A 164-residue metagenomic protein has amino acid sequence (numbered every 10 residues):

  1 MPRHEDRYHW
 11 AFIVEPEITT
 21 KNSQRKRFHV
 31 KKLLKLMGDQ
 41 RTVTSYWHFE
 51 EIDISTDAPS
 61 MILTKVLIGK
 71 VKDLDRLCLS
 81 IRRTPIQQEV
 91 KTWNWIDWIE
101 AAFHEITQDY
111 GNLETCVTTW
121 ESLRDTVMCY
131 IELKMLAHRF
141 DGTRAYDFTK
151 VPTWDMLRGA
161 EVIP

Functional and structural regions predicted by a protein language model:
M1-W93: Non-catalytic ligand/cofactor/substrate-binding and regulatory segments of enzyme domains
I13, E50, I96-A101, L123 (+2 more regions): Enriched - but not universal
S23-R25, S122, G142, M156: Intrinsically disordered, low-complexity sequence elements enriched in Ser/Thr/Gly/Pro
F28, W98, A160-P164: Bulky hydrophobic/aromatic packing residues
D53-T143: Active-site nucleophile-His-acid catalytic modules used for acyl/amide transfer and hydrolysis across diverse enzymes
H138-P164: C-terminal helix/juxtamembrane-tail motif
